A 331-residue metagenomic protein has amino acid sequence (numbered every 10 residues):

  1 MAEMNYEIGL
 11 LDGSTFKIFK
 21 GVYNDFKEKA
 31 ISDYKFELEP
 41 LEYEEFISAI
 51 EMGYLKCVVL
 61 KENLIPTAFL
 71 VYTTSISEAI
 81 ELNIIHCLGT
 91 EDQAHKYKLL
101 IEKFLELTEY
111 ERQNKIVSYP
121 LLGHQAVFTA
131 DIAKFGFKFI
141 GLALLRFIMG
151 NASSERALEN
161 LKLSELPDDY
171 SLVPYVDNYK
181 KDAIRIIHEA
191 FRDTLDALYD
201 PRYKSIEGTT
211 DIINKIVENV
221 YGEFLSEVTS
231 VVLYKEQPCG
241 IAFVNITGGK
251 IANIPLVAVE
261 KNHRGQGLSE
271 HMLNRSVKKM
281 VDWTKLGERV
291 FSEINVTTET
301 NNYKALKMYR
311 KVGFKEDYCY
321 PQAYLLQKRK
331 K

Functional and structural regions predicted by a protein language model:
M1-M4, D92-D169, V176, Q322-Y324: Acyl-donor-binding surface of acyltransferase catalytic domains
A2-N24, Y170-L198: A short beta-loop-alpha structural element at the N-terminal edge of CoA-dependent acyl/N-acetyltransferase catalytic
E39-A49, L70-S77, A197-A252, V257: A conserved beta-strand-loop-helix scaffold within acyl/acetyltransferase catalytic domains
E42-T108, I241-A252: Conserved donor-binding loop and adjoining core beta-sheet/short helix segment in diverse acyl/aminoacyl transferases
D92-L107, V259, G265-D282, K307-K311: Conserved acetyl-CoA-binding loop-helix of GNAT-fold acetyltransferases
T108-G123, I251, M280-T297: Conserved GNAT acetyl-CoA-binding A-motif
V117-F128, V290-L306, Q322-R329: Conserved beta-strand-loop-alpha-helix junction that forms the acyl-donor binding cleft
G123-L142, E270, T300-Y318: Conserved active-site alpha-helix within GNAT-family acetyltransferase domains
